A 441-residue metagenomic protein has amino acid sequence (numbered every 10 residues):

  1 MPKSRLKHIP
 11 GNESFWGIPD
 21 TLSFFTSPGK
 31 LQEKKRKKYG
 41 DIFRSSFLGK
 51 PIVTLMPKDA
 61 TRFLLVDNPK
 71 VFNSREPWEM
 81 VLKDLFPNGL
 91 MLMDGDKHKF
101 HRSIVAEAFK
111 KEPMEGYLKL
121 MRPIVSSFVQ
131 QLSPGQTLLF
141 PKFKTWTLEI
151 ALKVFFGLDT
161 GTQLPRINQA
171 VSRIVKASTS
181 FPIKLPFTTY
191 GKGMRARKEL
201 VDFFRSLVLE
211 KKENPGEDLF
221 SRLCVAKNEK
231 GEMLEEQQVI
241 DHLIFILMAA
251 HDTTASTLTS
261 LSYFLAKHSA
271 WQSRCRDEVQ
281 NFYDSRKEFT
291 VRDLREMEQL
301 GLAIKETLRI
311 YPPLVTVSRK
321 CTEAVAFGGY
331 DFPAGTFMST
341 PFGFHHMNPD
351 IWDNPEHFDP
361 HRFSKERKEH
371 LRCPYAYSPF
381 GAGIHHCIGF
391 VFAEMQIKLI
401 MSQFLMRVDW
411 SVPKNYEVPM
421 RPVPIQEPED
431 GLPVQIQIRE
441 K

Functional and structural regions predicted by a protein language model:
P2-K37, L48-P51, K58-F63, E76-E210 (+5 more regions): Cytochrome P450 catalytic-domain helical core, especially the substrate-recognition surface and oxygen-activation
H8-S14, L118, R122, Q169-R173 (+9 more regions): Cytochrome P450 I-helix active-site segment
R36, V125, I167-I174, Q280-F282 (+2 more regions): Cytochrome P450 proximal C-terminal region
D159-T162, L207-D218, A270, Y311-T316 (+3 more regions): Proline-centered turn/helix-capping motifs that create local helix->coil transitions or kinks
T253-Q272, R276-E278, F390-M406: Cytochrome P450 catalytic-core helices
T340-K368: Conserved cytochrome P450 K-helix/beta-meander segment immediately N-terminal to the heme-binding cysteine loop
